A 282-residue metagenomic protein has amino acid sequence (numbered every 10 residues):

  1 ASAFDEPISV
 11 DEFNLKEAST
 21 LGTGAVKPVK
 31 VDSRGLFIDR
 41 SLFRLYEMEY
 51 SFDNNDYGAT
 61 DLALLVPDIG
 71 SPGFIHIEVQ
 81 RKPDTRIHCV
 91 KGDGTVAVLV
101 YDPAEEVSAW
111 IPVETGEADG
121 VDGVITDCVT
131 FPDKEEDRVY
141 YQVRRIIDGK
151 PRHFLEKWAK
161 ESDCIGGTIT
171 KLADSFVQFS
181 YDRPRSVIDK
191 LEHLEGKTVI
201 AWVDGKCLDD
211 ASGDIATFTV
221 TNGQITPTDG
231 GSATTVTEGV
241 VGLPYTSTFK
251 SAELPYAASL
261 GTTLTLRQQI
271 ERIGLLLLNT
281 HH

Functional and structural regions predicted by a protein language model:
S2-A3, P7-R34, D39-H282: Beta-sheet repeat architectures centered on beta-propellers
